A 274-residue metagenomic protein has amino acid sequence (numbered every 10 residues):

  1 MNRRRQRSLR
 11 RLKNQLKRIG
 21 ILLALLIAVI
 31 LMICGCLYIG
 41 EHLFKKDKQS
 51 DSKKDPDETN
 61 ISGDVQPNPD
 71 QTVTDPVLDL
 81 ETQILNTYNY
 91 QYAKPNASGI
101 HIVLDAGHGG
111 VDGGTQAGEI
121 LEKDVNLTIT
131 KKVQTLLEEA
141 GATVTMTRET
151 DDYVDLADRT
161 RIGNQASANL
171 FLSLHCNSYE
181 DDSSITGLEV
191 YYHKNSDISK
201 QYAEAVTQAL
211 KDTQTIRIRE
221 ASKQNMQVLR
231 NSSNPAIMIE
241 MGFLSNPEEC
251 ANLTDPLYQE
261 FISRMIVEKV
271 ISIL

Functional and structural regions predicted by a protein language model:
M1-G20, I27: N-terminal Lys/Arg-rich, disordered targeting/topogenic segments
L22-Y38: Hydrophobic membrane-insertion alpha-helices, especially the h-region of bacterial N-terminal signal peptides
I30-C34, L43-I100: Non-catalytic propeptide/linker segments at domain boundaries
D75-T160, A166, T186: Active-site histidine-acidic residue metal-binding/catalytic motifs, centered on HxH/HExxH-like signatures
H101-D105, T143-T147, L170-L174, E189-Y191 (+2 more regions): Structural recognition of the beta-strand scaffold that forms the well-ordered cores of secreted hydrolase catalytic
G109-V111, T150-V154, C176-D181, S196-I198 (+4 more regions): Solvent-exposed loop/turn segments at secondary-structure junctions within structured extracellular/periplasmic domains
G113-I120, Y179-A205: A short, glycine/acidic-enriched catalytic loop
S173, D181, S222-L274: Active-site-adjacent mobile loop/cap segments within catalytic or ligand-binding domains
